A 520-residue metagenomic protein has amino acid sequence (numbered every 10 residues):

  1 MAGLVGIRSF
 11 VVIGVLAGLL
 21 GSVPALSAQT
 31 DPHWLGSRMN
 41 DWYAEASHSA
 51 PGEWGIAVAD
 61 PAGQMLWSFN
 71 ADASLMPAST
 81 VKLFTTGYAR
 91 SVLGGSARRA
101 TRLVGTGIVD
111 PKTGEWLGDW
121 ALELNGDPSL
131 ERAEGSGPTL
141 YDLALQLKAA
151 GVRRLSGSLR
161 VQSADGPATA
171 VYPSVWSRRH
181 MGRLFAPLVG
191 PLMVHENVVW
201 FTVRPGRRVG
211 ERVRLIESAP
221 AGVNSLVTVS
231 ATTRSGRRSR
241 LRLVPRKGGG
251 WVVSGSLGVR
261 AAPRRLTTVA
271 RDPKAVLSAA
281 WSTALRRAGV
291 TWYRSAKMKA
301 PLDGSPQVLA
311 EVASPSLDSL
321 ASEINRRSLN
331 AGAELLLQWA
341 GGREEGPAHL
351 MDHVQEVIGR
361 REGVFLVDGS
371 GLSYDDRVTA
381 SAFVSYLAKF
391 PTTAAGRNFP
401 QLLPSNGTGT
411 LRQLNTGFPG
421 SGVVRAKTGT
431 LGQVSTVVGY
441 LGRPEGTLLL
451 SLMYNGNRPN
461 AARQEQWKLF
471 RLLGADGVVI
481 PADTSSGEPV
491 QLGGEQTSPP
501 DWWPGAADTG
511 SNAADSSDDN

Functional and structural regions predicted by a protein language model:
M1-V12: Bacterial N-terminal signal peptides that target proteins for export
F10-S22: Bacterial N-terminal signal peptides
V23-A28: Sec/Tat signal peptide C-region and signal peptidase I cleavage site
Q29-E45, S91-R361, D476-N520: Conserved serine DD-peptidase/penicillin-binding transpeptidase domain and beta-lactam-recognizing active-site
E45-F69, K297: A short, well-structured edge-of-sheet supersecondary motif
G63, K82-A89, L159, L192 (+5 more regions): Residue-level preference for non-acidic, small/hydrophobic
L66-S68, R327, E334-N520: Small-residue-rich helix-loop
S68-F84, Y88, V92, A321: Short active-site loop at a secondary-structure junction that contains or immediately precedes the catalytic residue(s)
